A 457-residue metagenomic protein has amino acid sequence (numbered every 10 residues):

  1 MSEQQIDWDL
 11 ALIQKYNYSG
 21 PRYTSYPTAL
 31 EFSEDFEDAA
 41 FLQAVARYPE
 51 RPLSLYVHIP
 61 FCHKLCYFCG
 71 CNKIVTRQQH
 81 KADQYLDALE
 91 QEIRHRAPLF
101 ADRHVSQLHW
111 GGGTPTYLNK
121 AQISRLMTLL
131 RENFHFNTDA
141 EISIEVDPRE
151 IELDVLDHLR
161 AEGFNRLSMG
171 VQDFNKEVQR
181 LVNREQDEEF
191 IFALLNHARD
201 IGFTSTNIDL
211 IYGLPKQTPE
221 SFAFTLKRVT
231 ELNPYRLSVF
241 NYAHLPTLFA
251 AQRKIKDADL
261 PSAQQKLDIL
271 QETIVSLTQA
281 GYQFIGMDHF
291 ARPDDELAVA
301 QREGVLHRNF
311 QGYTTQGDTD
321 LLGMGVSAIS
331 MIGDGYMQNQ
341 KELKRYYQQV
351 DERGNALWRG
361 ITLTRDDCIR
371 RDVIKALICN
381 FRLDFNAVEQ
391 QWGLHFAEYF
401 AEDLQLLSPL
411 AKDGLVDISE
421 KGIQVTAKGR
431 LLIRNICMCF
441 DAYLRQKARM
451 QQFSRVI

Functional and structural regions predicted by a protein language model:
M1-L53: Flexible, acidic/Gly-rich N-terminal and inter-domain linker regions that tether and position cofactor-handling modules
V45-R47, V75-L99, R103-A397, R455-I457: C-terminal scaffold of the Radical SAM
L55-V57, M169: Short beta-strand motif preference
V57-K73: Local cysteine-cluster metal-coordination motifs and their immediate loop/turn environment, predominantly Fe-S cluster
V178, R302, Q424-F440: Short, cationic-aromatic polyanion-contact patches
F396-P409: Short amphipathic alpha-helical interaction segments
A411-K421: A short, conserved structural fragment
R430-I457: Short, amphipathic alpha-helical interaction segments positioned at domain boundaries
